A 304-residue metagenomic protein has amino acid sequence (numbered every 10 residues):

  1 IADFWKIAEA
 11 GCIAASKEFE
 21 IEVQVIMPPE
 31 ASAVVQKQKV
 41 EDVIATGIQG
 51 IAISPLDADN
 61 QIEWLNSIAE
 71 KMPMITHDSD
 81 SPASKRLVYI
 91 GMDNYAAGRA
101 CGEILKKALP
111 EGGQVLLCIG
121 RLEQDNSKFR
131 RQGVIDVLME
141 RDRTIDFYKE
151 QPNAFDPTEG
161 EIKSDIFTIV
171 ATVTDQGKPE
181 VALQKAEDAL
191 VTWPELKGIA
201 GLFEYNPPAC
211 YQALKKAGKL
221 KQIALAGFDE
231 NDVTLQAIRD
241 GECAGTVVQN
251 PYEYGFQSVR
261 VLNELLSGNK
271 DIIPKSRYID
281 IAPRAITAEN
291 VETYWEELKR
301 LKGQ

Functional and structural regions predicted by a protein language model:
I1-Q304: A residue-level marker of the well-folded mature domains of exported/periplasmic proteins
